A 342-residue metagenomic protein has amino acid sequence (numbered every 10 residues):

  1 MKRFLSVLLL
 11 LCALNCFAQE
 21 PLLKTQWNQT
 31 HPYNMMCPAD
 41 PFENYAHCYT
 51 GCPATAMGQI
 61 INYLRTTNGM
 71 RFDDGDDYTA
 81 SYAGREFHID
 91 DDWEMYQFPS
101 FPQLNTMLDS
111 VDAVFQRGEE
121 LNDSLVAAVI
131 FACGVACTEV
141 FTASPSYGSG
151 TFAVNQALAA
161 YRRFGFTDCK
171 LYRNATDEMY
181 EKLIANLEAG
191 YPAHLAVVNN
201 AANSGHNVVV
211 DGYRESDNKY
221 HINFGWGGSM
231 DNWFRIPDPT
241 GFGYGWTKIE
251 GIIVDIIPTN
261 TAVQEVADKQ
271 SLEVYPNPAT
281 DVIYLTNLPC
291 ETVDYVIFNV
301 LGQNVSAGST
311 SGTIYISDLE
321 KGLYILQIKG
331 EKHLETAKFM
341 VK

Functional and structural regions predicted by a protein language model:
M1-L22, S110, E139-T142, V263 (+2 more regions): Bacterial Sec-dependent N-terminal signal peptides
A18-Y147: Active-site-adjacent structural segments surrounding the nucleophilic cysteine of cysteine proteases and isopeptidases
H47, Q59, N68, P145-Y147 (+3 more regions): Solvent-exposed loop/turn segments at secondary-structure junctions within structured extracellular/periplasmic domains
C48, P53-I60, A153-A160, M179 (+1 more regions): Stable alpha-helical elements in mature extracytoplasmic
A159-N223, P258-T259: Active-site-adjacent substructure of cysteine-protease-like catalytic cores
F224-Q264: A recurrent domain-boundary module in secreted/ectodomain proteins
A267-K342: C-terminal outer-membrane/trafficking sorting elements
